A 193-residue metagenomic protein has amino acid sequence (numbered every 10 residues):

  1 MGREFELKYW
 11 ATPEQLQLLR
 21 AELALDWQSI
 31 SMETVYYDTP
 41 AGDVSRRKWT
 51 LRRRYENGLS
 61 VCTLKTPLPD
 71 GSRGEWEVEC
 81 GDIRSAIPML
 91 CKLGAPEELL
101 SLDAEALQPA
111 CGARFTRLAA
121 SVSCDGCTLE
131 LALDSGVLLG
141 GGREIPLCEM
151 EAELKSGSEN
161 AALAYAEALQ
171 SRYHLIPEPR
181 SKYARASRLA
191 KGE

Functional and structural regions predicted by a protein language model:
M1-E193: Phosphate-end processing signature that detects enzymes handling 5′-triphosphorylated RNA and polyphosphate
